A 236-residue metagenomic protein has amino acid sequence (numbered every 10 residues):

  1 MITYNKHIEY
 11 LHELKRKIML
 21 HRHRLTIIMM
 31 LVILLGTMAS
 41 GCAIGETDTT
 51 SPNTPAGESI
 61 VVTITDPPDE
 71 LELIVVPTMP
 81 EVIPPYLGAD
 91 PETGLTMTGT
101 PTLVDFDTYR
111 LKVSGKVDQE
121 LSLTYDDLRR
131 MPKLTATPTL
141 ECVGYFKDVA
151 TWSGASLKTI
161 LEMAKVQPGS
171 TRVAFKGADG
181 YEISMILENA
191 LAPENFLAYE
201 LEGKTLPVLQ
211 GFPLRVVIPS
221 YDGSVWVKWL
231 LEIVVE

Functional and structural regions predicted by a protein language model:
Y4-I18: Short, Lys/Arg-enriched N-terminal segments with co-localized hydrophobic residues within the first ~10-30 amino acids
K17-M29: Bacterial N-terminal signal peptides that target proteins for export
I33-G36: Alpha-helical transmembrane segments
M38-G41: C-terminal motif of bacterial Sec signal peptides marking the signal peptidase cleavage site
G45-E236: Structured, non-membrane catalytic/scaffold regions adjacent to prosthetic-group chemistry
